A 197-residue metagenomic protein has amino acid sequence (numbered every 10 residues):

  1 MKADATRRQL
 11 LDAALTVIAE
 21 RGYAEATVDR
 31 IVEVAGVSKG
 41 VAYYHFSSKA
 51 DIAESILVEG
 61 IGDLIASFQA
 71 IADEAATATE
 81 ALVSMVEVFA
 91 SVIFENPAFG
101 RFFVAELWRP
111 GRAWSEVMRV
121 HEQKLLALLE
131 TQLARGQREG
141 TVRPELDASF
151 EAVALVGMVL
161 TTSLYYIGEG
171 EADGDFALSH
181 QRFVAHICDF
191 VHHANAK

Functional and structural regions predicted by a protein language model:
M1-A5, T16, E145, G168: N-terminal intrinsically disordered/low-complexity leader segments
T6-Q9, A13, V17-D51, S55: Helix-turn-helix
E20-A24, E74-A75, N96, E139: Short coil/turn segments at alpha/beta junctions that flank glycine-rich nucleotide-binding fingerprints
F46, A105-P110: Short helix-capping/turn signature of helix-turn-helix
S55, Q69-A98, A148-L155, Q181-V184: Hydrophobic alpha-helical connector segments
V58-D63: Short, basic, alpha-helical segments at the C-terminal edge of helix-turn-helix-like DNA-binding modules
A66, V83-V104, E130-T131, V156 (+2 more regions): Helical hydrophobic small-molecule/effector-binding pocket
A98-A105, S115, R119, Q137-D189: Hydrophobic/aromatic-rich alpha-helical bundle segments in the mid-to-C-terminal region
